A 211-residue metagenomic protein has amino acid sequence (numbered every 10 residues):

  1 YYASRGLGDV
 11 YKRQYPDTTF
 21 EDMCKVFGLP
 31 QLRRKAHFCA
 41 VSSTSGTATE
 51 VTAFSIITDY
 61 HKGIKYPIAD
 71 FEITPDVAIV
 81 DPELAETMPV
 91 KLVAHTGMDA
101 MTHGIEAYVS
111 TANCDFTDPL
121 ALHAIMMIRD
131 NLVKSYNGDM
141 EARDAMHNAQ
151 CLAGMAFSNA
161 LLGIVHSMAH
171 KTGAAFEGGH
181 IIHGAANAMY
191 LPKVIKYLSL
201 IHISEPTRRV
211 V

Functional and structural regions predicted by a protein language model:
Y1-Y11, I201-V211: Single conserved hydrophobic/aromatic residue that forms the stacking wall/gate of nucleotide- or nucleobase-binding
R5-E83: Glycine/threonine-rich beta-strand-loop-alpha-helix active-site module that forms ligand/phosphate-binding
D9-R13, G104-I105, I128-N131, Q150-G154 (+3 more regions): Buried hydrophobic packing segments
P16-T18, Y108-N113, A160-L162, I195-I201: Short helix-capping/linker segments at secondary-structure and domain boundaries
G46, C151-I182: Glycine-rich phosphate/pyrophosphate-binding beta-alpha loops
F54-A160: Carboxylate- and glycine-rich phosphate/diphosphate-binding segment that chelates Mg2+/Mn2+
A174-S204, R208-R209: Gly/Pro-rich interdomain helix-loop hinge
